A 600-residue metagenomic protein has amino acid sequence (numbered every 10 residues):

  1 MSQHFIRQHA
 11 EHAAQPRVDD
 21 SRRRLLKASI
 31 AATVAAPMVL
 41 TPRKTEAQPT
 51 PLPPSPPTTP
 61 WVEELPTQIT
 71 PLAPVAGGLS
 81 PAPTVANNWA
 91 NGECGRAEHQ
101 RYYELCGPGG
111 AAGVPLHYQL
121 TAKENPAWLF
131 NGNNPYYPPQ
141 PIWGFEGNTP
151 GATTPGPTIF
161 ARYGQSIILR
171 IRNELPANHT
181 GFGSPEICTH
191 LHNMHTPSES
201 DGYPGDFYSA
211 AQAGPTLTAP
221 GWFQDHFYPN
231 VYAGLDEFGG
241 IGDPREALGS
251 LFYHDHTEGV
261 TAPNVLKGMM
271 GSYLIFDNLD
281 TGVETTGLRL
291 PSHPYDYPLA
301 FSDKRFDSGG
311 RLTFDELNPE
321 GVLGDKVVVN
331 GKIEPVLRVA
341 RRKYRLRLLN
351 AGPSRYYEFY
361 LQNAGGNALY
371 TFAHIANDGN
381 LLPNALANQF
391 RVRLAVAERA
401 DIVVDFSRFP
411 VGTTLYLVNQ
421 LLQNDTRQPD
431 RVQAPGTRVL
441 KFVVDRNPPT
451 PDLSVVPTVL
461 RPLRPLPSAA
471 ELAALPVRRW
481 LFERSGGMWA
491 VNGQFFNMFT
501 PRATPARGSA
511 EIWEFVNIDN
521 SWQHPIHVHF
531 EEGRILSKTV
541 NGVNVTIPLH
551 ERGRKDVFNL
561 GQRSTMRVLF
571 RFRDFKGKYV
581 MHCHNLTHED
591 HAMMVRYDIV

Functional and structural regions predicted by a protein language model:
M1-R24, A28-M38, E46: N-terminal secretory signal peptides
P37-L40, T45-S250, H256-M270, F276-Y297 (+6 more regions): A long-range scaffold signal marking pre-active-site subdomains of enzyme folds
I142-P155, V328-G331, G487-A506: N-terminal edge beta-strand
P185-P220, Q224, L369-F390, V477-V600: Active-site pocket scaffolds in enzymes
N193-T218, F301, R305-T458: Histidine- and aromatic-rich segments of cupredoxin/plastocyanin-like copper-binding domains
P229-G234, P244-R245, D405-V411, F572-K576: Short, surface-exposed loop/turn segments at beta-strand-coil junctions that are enriched for proline with nearby
Y253-H254, F409-Q423, F575-N585: Short, surface-exposed ligand- or partner-binding patches at beta-edge/loop junctions that are enriched in aromatics
G259-P263, L422-R427, H588-A592: Short acidic/polar inter-strand loop motif in beta-rich domains
